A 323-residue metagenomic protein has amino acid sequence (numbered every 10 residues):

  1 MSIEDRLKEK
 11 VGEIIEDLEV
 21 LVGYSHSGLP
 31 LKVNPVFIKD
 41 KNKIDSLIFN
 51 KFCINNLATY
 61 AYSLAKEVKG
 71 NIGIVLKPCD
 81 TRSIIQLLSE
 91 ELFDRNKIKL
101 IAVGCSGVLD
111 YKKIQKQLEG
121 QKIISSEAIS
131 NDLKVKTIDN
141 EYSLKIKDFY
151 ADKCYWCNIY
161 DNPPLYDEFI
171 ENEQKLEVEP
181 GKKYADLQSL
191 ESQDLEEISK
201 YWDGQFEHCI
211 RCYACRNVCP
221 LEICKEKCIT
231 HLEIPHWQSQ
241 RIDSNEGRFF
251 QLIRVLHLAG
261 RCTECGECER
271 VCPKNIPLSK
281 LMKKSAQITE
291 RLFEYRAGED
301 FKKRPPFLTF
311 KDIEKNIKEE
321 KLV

Functional and structural regions predicted by a protein language model:
M1-K200: Iron-sulfur-associated redox domains of electron-transfer enzymes in respiratory and anaerobic energy metabolism
E16, I159-N162, R211-A214, E267 (+1 more regions): Generic secondary-structure signature for well-ordered alpha-helical cores
I74-K77, C209, V271: Active-site-adjacent beta-strand anchor residues
K77-D80, C215, P277-L278: Helix N-cap / loop-to-helix initiation motif
F149, K200-G204, I210-A214: Short gly/pro-enriched beta-turn/loop segments at secondary-structure junctions
D152-W156, R211-N217, R261-V271: C-type cytochrome heme c attachment motif
V178-E207, L221-V323: Ferredoxin-type iron-sulfur electron-transfer modules in oxidoreductases and energy-metabolism complexes
